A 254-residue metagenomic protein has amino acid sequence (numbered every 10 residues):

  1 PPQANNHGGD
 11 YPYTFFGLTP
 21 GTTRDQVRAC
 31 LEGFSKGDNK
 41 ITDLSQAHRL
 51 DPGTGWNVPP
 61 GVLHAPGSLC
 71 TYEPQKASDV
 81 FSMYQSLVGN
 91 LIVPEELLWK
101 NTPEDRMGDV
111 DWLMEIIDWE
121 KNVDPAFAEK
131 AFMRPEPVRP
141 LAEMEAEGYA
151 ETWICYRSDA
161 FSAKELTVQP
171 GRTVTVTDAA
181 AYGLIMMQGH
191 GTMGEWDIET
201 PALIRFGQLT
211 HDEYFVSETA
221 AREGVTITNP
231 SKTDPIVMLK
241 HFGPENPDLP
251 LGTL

Functional and structural regions predicted by a protein language model:
P1-P52, V62-H190, G194-I198, Q208 (+1 more regions): Active-site region of the double-stranded beta-helix
L44-N57, G194-T226: Short acidic-glycine-tyrosine-enriched beta hairpin
G55, G61-L63, V237: Residue-level marker of beta-strand positions
T226-I236: C-terminal interaction modules of eukaryotic adaptor/scaffold proteins
V237-L254: Structural signal for terminal/edge beta-strands and the immediately following C-terminal loop/tail that closes
